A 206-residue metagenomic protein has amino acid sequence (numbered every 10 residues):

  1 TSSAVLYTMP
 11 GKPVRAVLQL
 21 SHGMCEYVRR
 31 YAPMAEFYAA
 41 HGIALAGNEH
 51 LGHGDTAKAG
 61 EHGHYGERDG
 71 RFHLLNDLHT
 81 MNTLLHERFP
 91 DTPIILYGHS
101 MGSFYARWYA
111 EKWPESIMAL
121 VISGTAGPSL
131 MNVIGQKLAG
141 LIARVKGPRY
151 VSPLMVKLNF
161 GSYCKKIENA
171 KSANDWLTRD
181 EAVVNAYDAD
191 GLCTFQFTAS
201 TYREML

Functional and structural regions predicted by a protein language model:
T1-M9: A short loop-to-beta-strand scaffold at the N-terminal edge of the catalytic core in hydrolase folds
M9-V17: Proline/glycine-enriched tight loop/beta-turn segments at coil->beta junctions that connect or precede beta-strands
S21-E26, S100: Active-site glycine-rich loops that stabilize anionic/oxyanionic intermediates across multiple enzyme folds
V28-E61: Conserved alpha/beta-hydrolase
G66-H86: Alpha/beta-hydrolase active-site loop
F89-S100: Alpha/beta-hydrolase fold nucleophile elbow
G98-W108: Glycine-rich nucleophile elbow surrounding the catalytic serine of serine-hydrolase chemistry
A106-L192: Alpha/beta-hydrolase-fold enzymes
